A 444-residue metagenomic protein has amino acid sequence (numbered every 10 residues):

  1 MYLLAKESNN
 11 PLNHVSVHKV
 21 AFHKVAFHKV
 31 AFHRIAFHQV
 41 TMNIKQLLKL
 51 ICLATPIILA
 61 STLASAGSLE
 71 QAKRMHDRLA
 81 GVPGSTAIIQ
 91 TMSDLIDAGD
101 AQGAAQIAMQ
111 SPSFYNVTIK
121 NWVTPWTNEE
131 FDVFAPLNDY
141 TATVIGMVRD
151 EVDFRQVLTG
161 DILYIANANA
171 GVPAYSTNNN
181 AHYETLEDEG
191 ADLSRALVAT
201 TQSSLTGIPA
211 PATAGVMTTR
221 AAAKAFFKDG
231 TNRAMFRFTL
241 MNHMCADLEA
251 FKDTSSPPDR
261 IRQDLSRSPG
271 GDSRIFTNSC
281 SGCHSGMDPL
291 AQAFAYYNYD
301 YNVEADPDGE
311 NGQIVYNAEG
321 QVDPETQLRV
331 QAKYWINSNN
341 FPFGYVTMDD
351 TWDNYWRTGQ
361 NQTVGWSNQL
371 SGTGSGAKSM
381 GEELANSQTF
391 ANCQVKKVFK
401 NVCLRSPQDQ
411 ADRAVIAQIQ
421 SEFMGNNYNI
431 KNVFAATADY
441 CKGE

Functional and structural regions predicted by a protein language model:
H18-K19, H23-K24, H28-K29, H33-R34 (+1 more regions): Intrinsically disordered, low-complexity repeat regions of secreted/extracellular protein precursors
F37-C52: Bacterial N-terminal signal peptides that target proteins for export
I51-A60: Bacterial N-terminal signal peptides
G67-G103, A108: N-terminal mature-domain "stem" immediately C-terminal to a signal peptide or N-terminal signal-anchor/transmembrane
G103-L290, A385, T389, F399-V402 (+1 more regions): Extended surface/linker regions that mediate inter-domain or inter-protein docking in multi-component redox
T206, T218-N232, S266, I275 (+5 more regions): Electron-transfer interface patches adjacent to heme c in soluble/periplasmic c-type cytochromes and di-/multiheme
